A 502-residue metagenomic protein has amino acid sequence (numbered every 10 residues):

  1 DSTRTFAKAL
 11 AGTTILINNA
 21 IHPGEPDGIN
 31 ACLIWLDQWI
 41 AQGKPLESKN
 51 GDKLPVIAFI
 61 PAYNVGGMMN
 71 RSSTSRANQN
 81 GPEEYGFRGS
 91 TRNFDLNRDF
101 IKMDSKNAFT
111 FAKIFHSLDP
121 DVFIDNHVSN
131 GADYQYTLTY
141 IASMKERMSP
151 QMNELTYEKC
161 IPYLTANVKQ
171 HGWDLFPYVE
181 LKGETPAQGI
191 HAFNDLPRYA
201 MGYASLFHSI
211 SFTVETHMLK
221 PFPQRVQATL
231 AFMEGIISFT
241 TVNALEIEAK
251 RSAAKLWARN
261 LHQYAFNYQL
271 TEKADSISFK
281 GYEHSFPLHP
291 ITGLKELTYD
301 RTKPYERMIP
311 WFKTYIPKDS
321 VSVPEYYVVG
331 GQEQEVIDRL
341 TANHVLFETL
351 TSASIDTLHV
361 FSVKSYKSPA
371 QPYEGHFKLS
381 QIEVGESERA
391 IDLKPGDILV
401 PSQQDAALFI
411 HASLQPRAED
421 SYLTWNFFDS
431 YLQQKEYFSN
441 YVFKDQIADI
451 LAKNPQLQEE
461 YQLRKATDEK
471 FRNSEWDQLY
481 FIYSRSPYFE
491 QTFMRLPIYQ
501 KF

Functional and structural regions predicted by a protein language model:
D1-F502: Structured catalytic-domain cores with a bias toward divalent-metal coordination
